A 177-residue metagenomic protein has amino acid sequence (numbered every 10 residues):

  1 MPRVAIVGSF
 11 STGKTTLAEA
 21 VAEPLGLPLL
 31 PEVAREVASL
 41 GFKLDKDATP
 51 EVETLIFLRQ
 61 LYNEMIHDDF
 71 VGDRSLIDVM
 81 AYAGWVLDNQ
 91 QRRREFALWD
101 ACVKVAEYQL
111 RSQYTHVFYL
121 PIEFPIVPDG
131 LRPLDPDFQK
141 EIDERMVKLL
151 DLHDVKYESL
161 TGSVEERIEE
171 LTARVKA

Functional and structural regions predicted by a protein language model:
M1-R3: Pre-Walker A (Motif I) flank of P-loop NTPase domains
I6: Hydrophobic anchor at the beta1->P-loop junction of P-loop NTPases
S9: P-loop (Walker A) phosphate-binding loop of NTP-binding proteins
K14: Conserved lysine of the Walker
E19, E23-Y62: Conserved substrate/cofactor phosphate-moiety recognition/catalytic segment in nucleotide-dependent phosphotransferases
E51-S112: Glycine-rich phosphate-binding loop used to anchor ATP phosphates in small-molecule kinases, encompassing both
L87-E165: A glycine- and Lys/Arg-enriched "phosphate-lid" helix/loop adjacent to the NTP-binding pocket of small-molecule kinases
